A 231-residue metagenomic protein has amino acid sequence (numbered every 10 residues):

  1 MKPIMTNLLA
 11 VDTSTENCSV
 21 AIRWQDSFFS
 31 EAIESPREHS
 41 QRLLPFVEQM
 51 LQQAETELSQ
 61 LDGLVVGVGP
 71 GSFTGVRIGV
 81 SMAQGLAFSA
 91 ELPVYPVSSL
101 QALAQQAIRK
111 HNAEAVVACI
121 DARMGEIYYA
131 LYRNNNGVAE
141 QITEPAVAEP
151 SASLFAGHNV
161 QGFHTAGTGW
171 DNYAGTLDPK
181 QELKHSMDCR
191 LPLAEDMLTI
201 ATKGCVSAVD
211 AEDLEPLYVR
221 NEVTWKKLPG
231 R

Functional and structural regions predicted by a protein language model:
K2-I4, E38, P93-P192, Y218 (+1 more regions): Surface "functional belts" at beta-alpha junctions
K2-V68: N-terminal beta-alpha supersecondary unit
E34-R42, F73, R77, S81 (+2 more regions): Residues at secondary-structure transition points
M50-A54, S89, A107, A194-S207: Stable alpha-helical structural segments in soluble proteins, enriched in small hydrophobic residues
Q52-S59, F88-V97, V209: Phosphate-handling active-site elements
V65-S99: DPxDG-like acidic metal-binding loop motif
E182-R231: Acyltransferase
